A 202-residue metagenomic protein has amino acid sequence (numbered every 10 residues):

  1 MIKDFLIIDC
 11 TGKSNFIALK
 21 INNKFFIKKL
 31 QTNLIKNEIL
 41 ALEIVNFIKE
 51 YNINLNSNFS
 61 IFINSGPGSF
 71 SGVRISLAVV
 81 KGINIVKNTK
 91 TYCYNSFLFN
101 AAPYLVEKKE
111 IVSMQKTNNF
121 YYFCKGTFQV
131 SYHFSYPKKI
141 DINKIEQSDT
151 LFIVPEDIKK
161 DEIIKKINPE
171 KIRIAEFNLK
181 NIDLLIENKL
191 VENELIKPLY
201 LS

Functional and structural regions predicted by a protein language model:
M1-I63, I153: N-terminal beta-alpha supersecondary unit
M1-N22, Y92-S202: Oxyanion-binding and handling regions
L42, S57, I63-S71, K159-I163: Short HxH-centered metal-ligating active-site micro-motif
I44, V79-I83, A101: Buried hydrophobic packing segments
F47, V86, N188-K189: Change "in soluble alpha/beta enzymes" to "in soluble alpha/beta proteins
N52, N84, A102-L105: N-terminal cationic-hydrophobic initiation segments that often serve targeting/anchoring roles
S60-S96: DPxDG-like acidic metal-binding loop motif
